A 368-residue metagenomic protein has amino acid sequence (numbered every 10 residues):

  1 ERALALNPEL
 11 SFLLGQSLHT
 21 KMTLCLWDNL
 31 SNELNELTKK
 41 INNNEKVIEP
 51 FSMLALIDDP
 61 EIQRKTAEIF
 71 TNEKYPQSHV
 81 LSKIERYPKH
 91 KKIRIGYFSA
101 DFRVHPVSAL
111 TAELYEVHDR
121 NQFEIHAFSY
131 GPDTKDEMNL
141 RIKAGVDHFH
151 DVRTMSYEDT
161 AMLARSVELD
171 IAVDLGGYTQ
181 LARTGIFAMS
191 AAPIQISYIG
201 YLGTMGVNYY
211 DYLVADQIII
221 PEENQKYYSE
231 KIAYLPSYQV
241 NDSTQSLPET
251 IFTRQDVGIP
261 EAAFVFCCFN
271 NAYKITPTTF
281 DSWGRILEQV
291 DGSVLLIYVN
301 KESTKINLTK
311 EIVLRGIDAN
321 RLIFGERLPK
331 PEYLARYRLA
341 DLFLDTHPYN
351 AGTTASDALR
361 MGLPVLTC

Functional and structural regions predicted by a protein language model:
E1-I259, N271, D281, K310-R315 (+3 more regions): Alpha-helical solenoid repeat scaffolds of the TPR/TPR-like class and their adjacent stem/linker regions that mediate
K92-G96, A263-V265, V294: Residues that mark the start of a beta-strand
F98, F269-N270, Y298, G325: Short hydrophobic "strand-cap" motifs at the C-terminus of beta-strands
Q122-E124, G284-L314, A319-N320: A conserved nucleotide-sugar
D151-R153, N320-P329, H347: Active-site donor-binding acidic/aromatic loop of nucleotide-activated sugar and phosphosugar transferases involved
D341, G362-L363: A short alpha->beta transition loop at the rim of the catalytic pocket in nucleotide-sugar-dependent
L344, A358: Donor-sugar nucleotide-binding helix/loop cap in glycosyltransferases
T346-P348, T367: A short structural motif in glycosyltransferase catalytic domains
